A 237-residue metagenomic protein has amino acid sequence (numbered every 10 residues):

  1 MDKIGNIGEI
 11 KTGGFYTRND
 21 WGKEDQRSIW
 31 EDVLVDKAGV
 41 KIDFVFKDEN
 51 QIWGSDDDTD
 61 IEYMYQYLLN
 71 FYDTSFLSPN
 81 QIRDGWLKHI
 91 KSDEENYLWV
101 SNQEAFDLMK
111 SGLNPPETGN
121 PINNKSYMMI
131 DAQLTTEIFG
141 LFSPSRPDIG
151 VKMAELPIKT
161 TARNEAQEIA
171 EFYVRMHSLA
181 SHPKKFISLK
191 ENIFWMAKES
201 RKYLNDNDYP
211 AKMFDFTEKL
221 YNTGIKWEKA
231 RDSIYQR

Functional and structural regions predicted by a protein language model:
M1-G5, I138-L141: Alpha-helical support elements that line or immediately flank enzyme active sites and cofactor-binding pockets
K3-F46, R83: Active-site-surrounding "flap" and adjacent substrate/cofactor-binding loops of secreted or lumenal enzymes, prototyped
G13-E31, G85-Y97, P157-I169, A197-K212: Short, mixed-charge aromatic SLiMs
D48-E62, Q66-E171: Active-site cavity-forming subdomains of large catalytic enzyme subunits
A105-Y127, T136-R146, E155-T160, V174-R237: Accessory "access/gating" subregions that flank catalytic or transport cores
